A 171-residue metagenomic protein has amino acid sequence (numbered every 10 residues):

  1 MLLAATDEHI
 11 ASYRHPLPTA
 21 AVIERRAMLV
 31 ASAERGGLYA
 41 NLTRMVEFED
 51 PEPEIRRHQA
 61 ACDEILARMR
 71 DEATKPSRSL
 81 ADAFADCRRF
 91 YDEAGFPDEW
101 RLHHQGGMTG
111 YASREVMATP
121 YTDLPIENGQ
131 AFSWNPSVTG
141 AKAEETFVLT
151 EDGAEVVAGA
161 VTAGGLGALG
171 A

Functional and structural regions predicted by a protein language model:
M1-A171: Active-site neighborhoods and metal-handling regions in enzymes and metal-associated proteins
